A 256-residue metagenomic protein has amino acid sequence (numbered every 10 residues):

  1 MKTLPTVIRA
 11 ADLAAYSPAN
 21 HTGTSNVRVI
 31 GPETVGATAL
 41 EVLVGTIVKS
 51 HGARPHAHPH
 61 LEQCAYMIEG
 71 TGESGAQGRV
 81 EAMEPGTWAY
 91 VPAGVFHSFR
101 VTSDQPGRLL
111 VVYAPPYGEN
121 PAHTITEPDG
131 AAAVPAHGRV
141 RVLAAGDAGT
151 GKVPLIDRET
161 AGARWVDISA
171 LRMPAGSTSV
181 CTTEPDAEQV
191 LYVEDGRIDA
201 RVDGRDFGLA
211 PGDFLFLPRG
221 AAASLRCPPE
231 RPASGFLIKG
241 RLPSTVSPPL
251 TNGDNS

Functional and structural regions predicted by a protein language model:
M1-A39, E119-V166, V180, P249-S256: A short, N-terminal "cap"/entry segment at the start of jelly-roll beta-barrel domains of the cupin/DSBH fold
T24-G31, L43-H58, I156-D157, D167-P185: Conserved short histidine dyad/triad with adjacent acidic residue
V44, Y90, D104-P121, F216 (+1 more regions): A short hydrophobic beta-strand segment most commonly corresponding to one strand of the jelly-roll/cupin
A53-H56, S74-G75, M83, V91 (+5 more regions): Short beta-strand His + acidic residue motifs that chelate non-heme Fe in jelly-roll/DSBH and cupin folds
H60-E73, Q77-G78, D186-D203: Glycine- and acidic-residue-biased ligand/ion/polar-headgroup-sensing regions
C64, G78-A93, G204-G220: Short acidic-glycine-tyrosine-enriched beta hairpin
T71-E73, V80, P106, R197 (+3 more regions): Structural motif
P154-D195, D199-D206, P211-D213: Acidic/His-leaning functional-site neighborhoods
